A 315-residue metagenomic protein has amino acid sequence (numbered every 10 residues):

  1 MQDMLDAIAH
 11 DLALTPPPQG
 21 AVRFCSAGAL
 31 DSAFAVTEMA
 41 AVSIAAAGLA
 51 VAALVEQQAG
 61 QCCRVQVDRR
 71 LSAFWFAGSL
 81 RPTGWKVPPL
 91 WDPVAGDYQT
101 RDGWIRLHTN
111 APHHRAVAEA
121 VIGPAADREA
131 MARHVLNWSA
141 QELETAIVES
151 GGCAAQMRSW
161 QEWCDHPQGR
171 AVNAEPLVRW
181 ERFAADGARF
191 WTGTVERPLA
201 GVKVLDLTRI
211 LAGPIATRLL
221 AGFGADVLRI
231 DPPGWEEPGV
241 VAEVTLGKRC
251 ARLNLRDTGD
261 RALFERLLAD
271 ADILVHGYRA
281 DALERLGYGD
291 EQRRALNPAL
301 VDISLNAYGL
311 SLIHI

Functional and structural regions predicted by a protein language model:
M1-G234, D270-I273, R293-I313: Acyl-CoA thioester-binding alpha/beta core of soluble enzymes
V94, V195, V240, A282-E284: Glycine-rich, flexible loop/turn motifs
H166-A171, G239-E243, Y288-G289: Short secondary-structure transition/capping segments
P214-I215, P238-G239, E265, Y288 (+1 more regions): Domain-scale recognition of functional cores that engage charged ligands
I230-L255: Glycine-rich phosphate-binding loop and adjoining beta1-alpha1-beta2 segment of Rossmann-like nucleotide-binding folds
R249-A295: A structured beta-alpha segment of the ubiquitous adenosine-cofactor-binding alpha/beta core
